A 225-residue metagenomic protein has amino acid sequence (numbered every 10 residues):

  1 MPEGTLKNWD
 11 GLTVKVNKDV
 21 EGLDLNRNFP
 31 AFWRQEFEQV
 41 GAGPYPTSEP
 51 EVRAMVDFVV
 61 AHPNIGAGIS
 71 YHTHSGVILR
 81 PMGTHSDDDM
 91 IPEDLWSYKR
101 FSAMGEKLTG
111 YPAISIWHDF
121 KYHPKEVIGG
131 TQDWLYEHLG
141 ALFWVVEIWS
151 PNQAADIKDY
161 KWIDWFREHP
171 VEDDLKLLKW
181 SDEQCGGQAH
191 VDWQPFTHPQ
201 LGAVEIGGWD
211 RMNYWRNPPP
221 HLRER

Functional and structural regions predicted by a protein language model:
M1-R225: Metallocarboxypeptidase
